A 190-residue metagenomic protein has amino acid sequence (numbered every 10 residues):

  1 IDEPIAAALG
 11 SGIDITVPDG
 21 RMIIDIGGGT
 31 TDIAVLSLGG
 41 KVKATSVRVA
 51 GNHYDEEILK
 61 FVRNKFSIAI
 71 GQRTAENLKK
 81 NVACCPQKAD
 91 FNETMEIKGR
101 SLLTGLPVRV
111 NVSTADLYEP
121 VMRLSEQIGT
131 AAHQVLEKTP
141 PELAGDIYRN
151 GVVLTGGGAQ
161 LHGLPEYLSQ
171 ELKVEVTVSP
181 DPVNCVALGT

Functional and structural regions predicted by a protein language model:
I1, E166-G189: Conserved phosphate-binding/catalytic loops in two-lobed NTP-binding clefts
I1-I24, L188: Conserved phosphate-binding catalytic cores of ATP/NTP-utilizing and phosphoryl-transfer enzymes
G12-V17, D25-G28, V35, G145-I147: Solvent-exposed alpha-helices and their adjacent loops that cap or buttress functional pockets in soluble metabolic
I23-T30, L36-G40, A50-N52, I58 (+2 more regions): A short acidic Gly-Thr/Ser loop motif
L38-M122: Phosphate-binding glycine-rich/basic clefts of nucleotide- and phosphate-handling proteins, predominantly
G40-V42, G145-N150, L172-E175: Short, surface-exposed connector motifs at secondary-structure boundaries
F91, M95-L143, V176-A187: Adenine-nucleotide phosphate-binding core of ATP-dependent small-molecule kinases
A144-L168: Glycine-rich phosphate-binding loops at beta-strand->alpha-helix junctions
